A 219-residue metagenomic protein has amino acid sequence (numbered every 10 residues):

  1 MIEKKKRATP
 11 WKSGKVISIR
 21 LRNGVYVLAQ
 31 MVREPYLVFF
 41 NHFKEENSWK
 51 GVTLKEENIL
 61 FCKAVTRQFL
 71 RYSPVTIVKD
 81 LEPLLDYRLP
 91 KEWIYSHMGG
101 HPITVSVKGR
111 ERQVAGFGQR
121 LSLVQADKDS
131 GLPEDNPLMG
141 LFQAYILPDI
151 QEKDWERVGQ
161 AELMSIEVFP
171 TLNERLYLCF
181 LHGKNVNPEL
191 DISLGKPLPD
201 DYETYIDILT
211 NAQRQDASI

Functional and structural regions predicted by a protein language model:
M1-C62: Short N-terminal edge-element motif at the start of the domain
K15, T53, H97-G99, G159: Short, isolated positions within intrinsically disordered regulatory regions of eukaryotic proteins
S48, E57, F69, H101-I103 (+3 more regions): Amphipathic alpha-helical interaction segments
C62-K128: Long, low-complexity intrinsically disordered regions
V107-I219: A eukaryote-biased signal for long
